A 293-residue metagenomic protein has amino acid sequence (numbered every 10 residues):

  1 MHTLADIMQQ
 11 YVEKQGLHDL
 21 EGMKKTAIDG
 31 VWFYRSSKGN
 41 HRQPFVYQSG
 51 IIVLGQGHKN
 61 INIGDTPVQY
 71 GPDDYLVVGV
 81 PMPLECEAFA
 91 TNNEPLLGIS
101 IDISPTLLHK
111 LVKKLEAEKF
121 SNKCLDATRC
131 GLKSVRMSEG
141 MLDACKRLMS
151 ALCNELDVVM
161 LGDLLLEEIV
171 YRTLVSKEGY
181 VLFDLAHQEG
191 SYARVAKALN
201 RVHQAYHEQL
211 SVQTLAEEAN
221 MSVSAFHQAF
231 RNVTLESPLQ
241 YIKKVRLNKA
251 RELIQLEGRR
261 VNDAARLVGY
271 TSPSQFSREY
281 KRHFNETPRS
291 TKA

Functional and structural regions predicted by a protein language model:
M1-A27, N40-H41, D126-R129: A short, N-terminal "cap"/entry segment at the start of jelly-roll beta-barrel domains of the cupin/DSBH fold
H2-T3, K110-E168, R172, A198-N200: Amphipathic alpha-helical segments enriched in hydrophobic/aromatic residues interleaved with Lys/Arg
L20-G22, Q43, T66, A90 (+2 more regions): Hydrophobic/aromatic-rich alpha-helical bundle segments in the mid-to-C-terminal region
G22-F120: N-terminal regulatory/effector-sensing and dimerization cores that precede helix-turn-helix DNA-binding domains
Q43, Y75, V212, R260-D263: Localized chelating/binding microdomains that coordinate divalent metal ions or stabilize phosphate-bearing
N60, Q209, G258-R259: Residue at a beta-strand N-cap/secondary-structure junction
E168, R172-G179, L185-H187, S191 (+3 more regions): Basic/polar phosphate-binding segments, predominantly the helix-turn-helix DNA-binding elements of transcriptional
